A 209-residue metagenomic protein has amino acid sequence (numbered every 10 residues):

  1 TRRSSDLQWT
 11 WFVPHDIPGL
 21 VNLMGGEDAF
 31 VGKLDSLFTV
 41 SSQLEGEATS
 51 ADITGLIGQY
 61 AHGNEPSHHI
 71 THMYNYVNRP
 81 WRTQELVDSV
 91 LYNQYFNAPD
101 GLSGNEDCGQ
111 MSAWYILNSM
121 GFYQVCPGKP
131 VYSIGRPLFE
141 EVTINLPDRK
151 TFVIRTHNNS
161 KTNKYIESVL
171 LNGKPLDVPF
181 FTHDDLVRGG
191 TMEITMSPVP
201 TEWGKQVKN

Functional and structural regions predicted by a protein language model:
T1-S4: Short, small-residue-biased leader/transition segments that mark boundaries at the very start of proteins
D6-M24: A conserved active-site cap/scaffold subdomain adjacent to cofactor or substrate pockets
L7-V13, A61-H68: An alpha-helical repeat/solenoid feature that recognizes helix-turn-helix modules
L23, S36-A48, A61-H62, H69-N209: Non-catalytic C-terminal accessory modules of carbohydrate-active enzymes
F30: Interdomain hinge/lid region at the active-site interface of Rossmann-like NAD(P)-dependent oxidoreductases
I53-T54: Extended C-terminal regions of large enzymes
G58: Substrate-binding and catalytic surfaces of secreted/luminal carbohydrate-active proteins
